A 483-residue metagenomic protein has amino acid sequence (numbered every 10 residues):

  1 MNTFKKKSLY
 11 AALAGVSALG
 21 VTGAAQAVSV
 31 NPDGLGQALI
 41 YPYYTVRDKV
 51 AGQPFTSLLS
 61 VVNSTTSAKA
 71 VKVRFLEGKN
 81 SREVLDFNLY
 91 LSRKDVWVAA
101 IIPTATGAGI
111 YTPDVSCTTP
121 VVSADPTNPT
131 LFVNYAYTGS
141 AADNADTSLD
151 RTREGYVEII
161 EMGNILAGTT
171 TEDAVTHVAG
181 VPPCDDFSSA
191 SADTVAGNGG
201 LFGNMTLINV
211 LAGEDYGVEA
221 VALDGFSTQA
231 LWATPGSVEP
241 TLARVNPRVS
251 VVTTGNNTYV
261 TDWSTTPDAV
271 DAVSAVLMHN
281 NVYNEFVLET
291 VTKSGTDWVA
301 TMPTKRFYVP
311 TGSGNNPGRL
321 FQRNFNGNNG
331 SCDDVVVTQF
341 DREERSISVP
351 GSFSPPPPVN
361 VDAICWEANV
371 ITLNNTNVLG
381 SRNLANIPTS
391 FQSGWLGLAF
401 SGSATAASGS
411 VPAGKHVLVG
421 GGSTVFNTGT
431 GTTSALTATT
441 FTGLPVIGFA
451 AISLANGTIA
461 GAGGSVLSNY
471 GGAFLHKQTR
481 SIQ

Functional and structural regions predicted by a protein language model:
M1-Q26: Gram-negative bacterial Sec-dependent N-terminal signal peptides
G20-V21, G52-Q53, T66-S67: Intrinsically disordered, low-complexity regulatory regions enriched in Ser/Pro/Gly/Thr and acidic residues
V28-V62: A structural motif detector for short, solvent-exposed N-terminal "entry" segments of globular domains
T56, A68-K72, W395: Exposed beta-strand and adjacent loop surfaces of beta-rich binding modules that mediate intermolecular recognition
V61-S67, E77: Asparagine-centered strand-capping/turn motif at beta-strand->loop junctions
R74-L89: Short beta-strand and strand-turn-strand segments in soluble, beta-rich domains
L89, A100-I102, G107-Q483: Long, compositionally biased low-complexity segments
S92-W97: Solvent-exposed, conformationally flexible loop/turn segments
